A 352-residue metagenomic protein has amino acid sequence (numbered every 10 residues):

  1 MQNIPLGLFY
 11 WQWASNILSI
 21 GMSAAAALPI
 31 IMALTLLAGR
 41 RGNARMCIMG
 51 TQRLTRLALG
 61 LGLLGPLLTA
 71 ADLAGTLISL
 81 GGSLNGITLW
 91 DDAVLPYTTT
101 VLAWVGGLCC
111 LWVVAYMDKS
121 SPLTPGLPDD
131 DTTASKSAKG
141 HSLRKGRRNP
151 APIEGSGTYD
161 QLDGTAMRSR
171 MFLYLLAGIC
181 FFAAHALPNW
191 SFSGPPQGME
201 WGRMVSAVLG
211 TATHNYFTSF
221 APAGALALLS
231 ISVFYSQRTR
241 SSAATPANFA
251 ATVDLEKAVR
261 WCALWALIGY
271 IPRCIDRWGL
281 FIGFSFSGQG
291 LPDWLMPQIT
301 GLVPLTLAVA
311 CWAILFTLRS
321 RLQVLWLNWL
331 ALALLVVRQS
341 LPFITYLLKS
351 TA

Functional and structural regions predicted by a protein language model:
M1-G62, L347-T351: N-terminal signal-anchor module of multipass membrane proteins
M1-S15, A44-M46, D72-P96, W190-A212 (+2 more regions): Membrane-interface interhelical loops and short amphipathic "cap" helices that link adjacent transmembrane segments
Y10-I17, M46-G62, D160-C180, V253-A263 (+1 more regions): Alpha-helical transmembrane segments and their helix-start/interface "positive-inside/aromatic belt" motifs in integral
N16-A24, V94-C109, S206-A223, Q298-F316: Hydrophobic alpha-helical transmembrane segments
A25-G39, G106-S121, F220-R238, V309-W326: Transmembrane alpha-helical segments in integral membrane proteins
L59-K136, G140-L143, R147-T165, I271-A310: Membrane-interface helix-loop-helix modules in multi-pass inner-membrane proteins
S120-D131, G140-F286: Long, contiguous internal "core" modules enriched in hydrophobic/ aromatic residues
L327-L347: Final/C-terminal transmembrane alpha-helix of multipass membrane proteins
